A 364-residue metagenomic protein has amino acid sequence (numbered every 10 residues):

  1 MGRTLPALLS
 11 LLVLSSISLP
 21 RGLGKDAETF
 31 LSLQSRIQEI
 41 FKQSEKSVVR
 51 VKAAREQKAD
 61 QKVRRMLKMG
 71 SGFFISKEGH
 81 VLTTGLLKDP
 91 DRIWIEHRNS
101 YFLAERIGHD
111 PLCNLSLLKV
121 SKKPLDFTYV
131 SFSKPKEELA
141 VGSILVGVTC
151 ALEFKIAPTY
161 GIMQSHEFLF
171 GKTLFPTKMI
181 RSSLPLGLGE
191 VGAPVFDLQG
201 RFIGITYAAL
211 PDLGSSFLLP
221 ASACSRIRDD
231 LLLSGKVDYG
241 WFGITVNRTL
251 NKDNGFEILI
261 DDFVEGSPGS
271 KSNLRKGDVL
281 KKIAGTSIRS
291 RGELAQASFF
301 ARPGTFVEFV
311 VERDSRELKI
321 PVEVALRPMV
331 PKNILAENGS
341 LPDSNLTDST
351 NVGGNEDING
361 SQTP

Functional and structural regions predicted by a protein language model:
L8-S16: Bacterial N-terminal signal peptides
R21-L86, R92, A140, I144-L145 (+4 more regions): N-terminal activation segment of mature serine protease catalytic domains
A27-E28, E56-Q57, F74-A157, L188 (+5 more regions): Conserved active-site neighborhood of the chymotrypsin/trypsin-like protease fold
E28-F41, D126-F127, G147, A151 (+5 more regions): C-terminal cap/linker of serine protease catalytic domains
K46-V51, G72, G79, T83 (+14 more regions): Terminal peptide-recognition signature
S47, A54, R65, S121-V130 (+3 more regions): Active-site region of chymotrypsin-like
L67-M69, D89, G187-V191, L213 (+2 more regions): Short, small/polar residue-rich loop motifs at catalytic or cofactor-binding pockets
P185, L232-A297, E312, R316-E323 (+1 more regions): PDZ/PDZ-like groove recognition
